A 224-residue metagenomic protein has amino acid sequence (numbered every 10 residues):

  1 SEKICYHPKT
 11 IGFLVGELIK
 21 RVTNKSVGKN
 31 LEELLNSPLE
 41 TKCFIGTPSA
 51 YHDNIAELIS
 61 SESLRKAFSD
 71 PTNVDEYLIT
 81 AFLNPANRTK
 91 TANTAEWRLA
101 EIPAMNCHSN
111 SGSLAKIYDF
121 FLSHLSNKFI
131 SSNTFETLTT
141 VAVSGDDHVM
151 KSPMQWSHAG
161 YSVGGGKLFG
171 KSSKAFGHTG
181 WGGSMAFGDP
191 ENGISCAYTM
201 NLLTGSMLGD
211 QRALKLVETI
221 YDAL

Functional and structural regions predicted by a protein language model:
S1-F169: Short, surface-exposed loop or secondary-structure junction motifs that flank catalytic or metal-binding residues
L122, V217-L224: Short amphipathic alpha-helical signal-transduction/dimerization elements
W156-S157, S172, W181-G182: A generic structural signal for well-ordered coil/turn residues at beta-strand boundaries that shape enzyme active-site
F169-F176: Short, hydrophobic/aromatic-rich segments at coil-to-beta transitions
G182-N192: Short, surface-exposed beta-strand/loop micro-motifs that present aromatic residues
G193-L202: Short, well-ordered beta-strand elements
G205-E218: A short, polar/charged loop-to-alpha-helix boundary motif
